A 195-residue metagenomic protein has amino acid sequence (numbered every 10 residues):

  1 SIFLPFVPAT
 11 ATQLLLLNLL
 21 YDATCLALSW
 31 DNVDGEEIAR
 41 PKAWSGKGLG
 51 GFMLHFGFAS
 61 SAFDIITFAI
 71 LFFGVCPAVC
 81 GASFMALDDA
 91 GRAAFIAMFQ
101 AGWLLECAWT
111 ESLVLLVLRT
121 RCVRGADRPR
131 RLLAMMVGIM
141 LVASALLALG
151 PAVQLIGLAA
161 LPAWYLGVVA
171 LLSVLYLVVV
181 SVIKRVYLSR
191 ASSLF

Functional and structural regions predicted by a protein language model:
S1-V123: Membrane-embedded transport module
F73-C80, A101-F195: C-terminal transmembrane module of polytopic membrane proteins
